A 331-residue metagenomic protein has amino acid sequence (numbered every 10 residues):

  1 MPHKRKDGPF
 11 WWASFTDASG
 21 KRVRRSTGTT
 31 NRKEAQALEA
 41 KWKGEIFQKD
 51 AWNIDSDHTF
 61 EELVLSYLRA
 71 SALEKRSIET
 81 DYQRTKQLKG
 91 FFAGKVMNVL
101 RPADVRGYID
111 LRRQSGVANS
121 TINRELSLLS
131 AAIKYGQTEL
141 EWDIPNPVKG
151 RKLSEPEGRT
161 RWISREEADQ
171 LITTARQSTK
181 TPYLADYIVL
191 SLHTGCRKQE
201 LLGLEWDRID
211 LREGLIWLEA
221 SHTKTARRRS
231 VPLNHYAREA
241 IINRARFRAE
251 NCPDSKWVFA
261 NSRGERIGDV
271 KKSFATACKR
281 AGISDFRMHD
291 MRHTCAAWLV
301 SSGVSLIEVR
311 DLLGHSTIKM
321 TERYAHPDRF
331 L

Functional and structural regions predicted by a protein language model:
M1, Q87, K95-G107, Q114-R151 (+2 more regions): N-terminal DNA-binding recognition helix of tyrosine site-specific recombinases/integrases
K6-W11, T16-G107, C252: N-terminal DNA-binding module of tyrosine recombinases/phage integrases
P9, N123, T138, W142-K198 (+6 more regions): Basic, Lys/Arg- and aromatic-enriched nucleic-acid-binding interface segment
T30, W162, W217-K224, L313-L331: Catalytic-site neighborhood detector that most strongly recognizes the C-terminal catalytic loop/helix of tyrosine
F47, Q170, T174, R229-P232 (+2 more regions): DNA/chromatin major-groove-contacting recognition/catalytic segments
L100, Y183-A185, S284-S302: Short basic/aromatic active-site micro-motif
T138, V189, H193-E200, S273-T276 (+3 more regions): C-terminal catalytic core of tyrosine-transesterase DNA break-rejoin enzymes
E166, E213, H222, N234-S284: Active-site/catalytic core of tyrosine-dependent DNA strand-transfer enzymes
